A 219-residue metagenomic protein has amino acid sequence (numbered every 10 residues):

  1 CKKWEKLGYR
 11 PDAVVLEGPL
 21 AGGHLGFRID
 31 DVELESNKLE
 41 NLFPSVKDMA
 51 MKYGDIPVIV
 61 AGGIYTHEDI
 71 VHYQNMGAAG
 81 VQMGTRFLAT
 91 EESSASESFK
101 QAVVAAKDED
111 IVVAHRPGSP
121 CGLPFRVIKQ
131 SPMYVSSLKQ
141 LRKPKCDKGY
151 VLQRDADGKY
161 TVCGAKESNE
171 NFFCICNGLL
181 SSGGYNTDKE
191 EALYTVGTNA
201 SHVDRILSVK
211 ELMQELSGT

Functional and structural regions predicted by a protein language model:
C1-Y9: Active-site-proximal beta-alpha core segment in soluble small-molecule metabolic enzymes
K2, P19-I59, Y65-T219: Conserved active-site-proximal phosphate/metal-binding subdomains
P11-D12, I56: Residue-level recognition of the N-termini of beta-strands and the immediately preceding loop/turn
D12-L20: Non-cysteine beta-strand/loop elements that form the S-adenosyl-L-methionine
